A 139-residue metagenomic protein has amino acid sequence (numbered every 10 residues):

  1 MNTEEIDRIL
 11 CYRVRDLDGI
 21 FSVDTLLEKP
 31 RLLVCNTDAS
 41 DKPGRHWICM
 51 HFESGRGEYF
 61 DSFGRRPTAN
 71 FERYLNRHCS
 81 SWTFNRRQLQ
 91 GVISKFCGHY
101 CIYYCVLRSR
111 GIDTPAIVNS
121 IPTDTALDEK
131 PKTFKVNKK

Functional and structural regions predicted by a protein language model:
M1-C49, E53-G57: Cysteine protease catalytic domains with a Cys-His-Asp triad
M1-D16, G91-R108, S120-D124: Cysteine-nucleophile protease catalytic domains, especially the papain-like/related folds used in DUB/UBL proteases
I6, F71, L75, I117-V118 (+1 more regions): Generic structural signal of hydrophobic/aromatic residues within well-ordered alpha-helices of folded domains
K29, K42, K95, K130-K139: Context-gated lysine
L32-R108: Cysteine protease-like catalytic core of ubiquitin/ubiquitin-like
L107-K139: Contiguous terminal or domain-adjacent regions that often encompass a lipid-handling module or interaction segment
